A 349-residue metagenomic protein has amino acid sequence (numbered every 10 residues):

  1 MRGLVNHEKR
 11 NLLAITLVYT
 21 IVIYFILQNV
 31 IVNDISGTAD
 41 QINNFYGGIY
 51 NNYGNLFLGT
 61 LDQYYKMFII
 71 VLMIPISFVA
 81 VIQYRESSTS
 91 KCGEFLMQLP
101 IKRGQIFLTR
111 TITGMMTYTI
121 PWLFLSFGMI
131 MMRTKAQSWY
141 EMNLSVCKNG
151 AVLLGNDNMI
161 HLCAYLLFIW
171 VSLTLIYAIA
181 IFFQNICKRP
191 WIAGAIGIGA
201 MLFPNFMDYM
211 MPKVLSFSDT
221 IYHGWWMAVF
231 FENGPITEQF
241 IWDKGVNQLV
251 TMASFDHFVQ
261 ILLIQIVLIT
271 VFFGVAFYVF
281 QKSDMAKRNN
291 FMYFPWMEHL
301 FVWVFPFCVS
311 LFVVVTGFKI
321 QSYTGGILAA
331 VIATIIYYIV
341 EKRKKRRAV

Functional and structural regions predicted by a protein language model:
M1-S87, D256, F272-V349: Hydrophobic alpha-helical transmembrane segments
Q28-V32, N51-I70, R110-A193, G197 (+2 more regions): Secretory targeting signals
F45-F57, V152-G155, N233-D256: Juxtamembrane membrane-water interface segments that cap and precede transmembrane helices
K66-M67, H161-V171, V259-I266, S322-A333: Alpha-helical transmembrane segments of polytopic membrane proteins
V79, L123, F127, A178 (+3 more regions): Transmembrane alpha-helix boundary/anchor motif
Q83-T119: Helix-loop-helix units of permease transmembrane domains in multi-pass membrane transporters, especially ABC
W191-F231: Aromatic-rich transmembrane-lumenal/periplasmic boundary elements in polytopic membrane proteins
V250-T251, H257-A276: Hydrophobic alpha-helical segments
